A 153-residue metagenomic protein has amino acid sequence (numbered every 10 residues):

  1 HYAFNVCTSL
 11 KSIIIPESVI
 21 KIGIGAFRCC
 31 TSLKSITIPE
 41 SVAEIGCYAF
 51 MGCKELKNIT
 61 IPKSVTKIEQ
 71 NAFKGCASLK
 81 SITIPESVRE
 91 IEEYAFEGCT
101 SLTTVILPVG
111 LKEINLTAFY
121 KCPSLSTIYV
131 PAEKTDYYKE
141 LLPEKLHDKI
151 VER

Functional and structural regions predicted by a protein language model:
H1-N5, G23-R28, G46-M51, E69-K74 (+2 more regions): Consensus positions within tandem repeat domains that build extended binding/scaffold surfaces
C7-K21, T31-E44, K54-K67, A77-E90 (+3 more regions): Structural signature of tandem-repeat unit edges
F119-K121, E140-K145: A structural signal for leucine-rich repeat
